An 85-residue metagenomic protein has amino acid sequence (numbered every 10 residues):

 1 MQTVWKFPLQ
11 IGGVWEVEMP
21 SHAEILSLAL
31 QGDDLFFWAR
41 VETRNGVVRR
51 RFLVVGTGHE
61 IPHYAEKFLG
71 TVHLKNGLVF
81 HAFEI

Functional and structural regions predicted by a protein language model:
M1-D34, T43, R51, E60-K67: N-terminal domain-onset segments
Q31-W38, G77: Extracellular interaction modules
W38-R40, E84: Short, well-ordered beta-strand micro-motif
R40-G46: Helix N-cap motif at beta-to-alpha junctions
V47-I85: Helix-rich interaction surfaces within compact, conserved domain-sized segments that mediate assembly or partner
